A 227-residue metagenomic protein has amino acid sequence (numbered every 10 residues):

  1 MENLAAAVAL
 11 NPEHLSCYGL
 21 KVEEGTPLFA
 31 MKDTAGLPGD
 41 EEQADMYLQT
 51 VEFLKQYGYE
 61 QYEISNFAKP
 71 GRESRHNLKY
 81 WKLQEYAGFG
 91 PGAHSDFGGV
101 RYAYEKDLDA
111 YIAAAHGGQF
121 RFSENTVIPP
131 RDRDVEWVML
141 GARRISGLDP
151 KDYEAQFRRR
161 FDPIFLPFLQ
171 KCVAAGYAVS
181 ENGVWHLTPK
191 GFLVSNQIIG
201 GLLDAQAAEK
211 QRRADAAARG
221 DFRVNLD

Functional and structural regions predicted by a protein language model:
M1-R159, K210, A217-D227: C-terminal scaffold of the Radical SAM
D109, D132-M139, L166, F192 (+2 more regions): Non-catalytic, well-ordered alpha-helical scaffold segments
P150-K151, P163-F165, S180: Extended hydrophobic-aromatic, low-complexity segments
R158-V173: Short amphipathic alpha-helical interaction segments
V173-G183: A short, conserved structural fragment
V184-T188: Minor-groove-contacting beta-hairpin "wing" of winged helix-turn-helix DNA-binding domains
K190-D227: Short, amphipathic alpha-helical interaction segments positioned at domain boundaries
